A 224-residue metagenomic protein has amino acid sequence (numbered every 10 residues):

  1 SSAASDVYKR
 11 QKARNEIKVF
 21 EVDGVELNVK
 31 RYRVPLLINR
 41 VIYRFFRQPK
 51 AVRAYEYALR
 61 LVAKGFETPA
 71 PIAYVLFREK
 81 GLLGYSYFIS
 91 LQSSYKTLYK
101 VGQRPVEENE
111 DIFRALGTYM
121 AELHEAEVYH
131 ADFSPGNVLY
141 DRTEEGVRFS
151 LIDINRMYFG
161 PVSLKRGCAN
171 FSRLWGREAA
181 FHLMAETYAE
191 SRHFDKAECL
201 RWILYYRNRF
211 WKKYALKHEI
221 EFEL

Functional and structural regions predicted by a protein language model:
S1-Y8: Short, small-residue-biased leader/transition segments that mark boundaries at the very start of proteins
E16-A51: ATP-binding glycine-rich loop module of kinase domains
I17-F20, N28, T118-F159: Active-site acidic catalytic loop and adjacent metal/ATP-binding pocket of ATP-dependent phosphoryl transfer enzymes
R31-R33, A63, A73, Q92: Residue-level recognition of conserved beta-strand positions in structured domain cores
I38-R44, K100-R104, P161-G167: Short acidic, glycine/proline-rich loop/turn micro-motifs
A51, Y57-R60, K64-E67, V101-A131 (+1 more regions): Conserved kinase catalytic-core helix
A70-E110: Conserved structural core of kinase catalytic domains
V147-E223: C-lobe/activation-segment region of protein kinase-like
